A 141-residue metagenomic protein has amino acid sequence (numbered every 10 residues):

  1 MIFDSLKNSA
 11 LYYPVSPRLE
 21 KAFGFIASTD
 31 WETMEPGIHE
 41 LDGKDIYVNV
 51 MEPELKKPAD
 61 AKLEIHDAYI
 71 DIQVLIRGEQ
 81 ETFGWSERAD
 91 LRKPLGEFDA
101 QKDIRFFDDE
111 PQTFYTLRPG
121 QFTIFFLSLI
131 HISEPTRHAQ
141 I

Functional and structural regions predicted by a protein language model:
M1-Y47, K62-I65: A short, N-terminal "cap"/entry segment at the start of jelly-roll beta-barrel domains of the cupin/DSBH fold
Y12, A22, E87, K93-K102 (+1 more regions): Compositionally biased, non-globular sequence tracts
G43, A59-D71, A89-P94, E110-P111: A short beta-loop-beta micro-motif enriched in histidine and acidic residues
N49-I65, Q80-D90: Conserved short histidine dyad/triad with adjacent acidic residue
A68-I70, V74-F83, A89, F98-I104: Glycine- and acidic-residue-biased ligand/ion/polar-headgroup-sensing regions
L91, P111-I124: Short acidic-glycine-tyrosine-enriched beta hairpin
I130, E134, H138-I141: Single conserved hydrophobic/aromatic residue that forms the stacking wall/gate of nucleotide- or nucleobase-binding
